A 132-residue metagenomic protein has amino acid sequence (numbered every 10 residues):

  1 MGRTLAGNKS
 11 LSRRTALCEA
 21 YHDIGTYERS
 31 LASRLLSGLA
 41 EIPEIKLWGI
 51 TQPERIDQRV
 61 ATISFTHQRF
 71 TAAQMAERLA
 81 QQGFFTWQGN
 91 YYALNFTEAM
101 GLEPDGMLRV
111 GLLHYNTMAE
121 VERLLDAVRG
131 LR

Functional and structural regions predicted by a protein language model:
M1-R132: Pyridoxal 5′-phosphate
